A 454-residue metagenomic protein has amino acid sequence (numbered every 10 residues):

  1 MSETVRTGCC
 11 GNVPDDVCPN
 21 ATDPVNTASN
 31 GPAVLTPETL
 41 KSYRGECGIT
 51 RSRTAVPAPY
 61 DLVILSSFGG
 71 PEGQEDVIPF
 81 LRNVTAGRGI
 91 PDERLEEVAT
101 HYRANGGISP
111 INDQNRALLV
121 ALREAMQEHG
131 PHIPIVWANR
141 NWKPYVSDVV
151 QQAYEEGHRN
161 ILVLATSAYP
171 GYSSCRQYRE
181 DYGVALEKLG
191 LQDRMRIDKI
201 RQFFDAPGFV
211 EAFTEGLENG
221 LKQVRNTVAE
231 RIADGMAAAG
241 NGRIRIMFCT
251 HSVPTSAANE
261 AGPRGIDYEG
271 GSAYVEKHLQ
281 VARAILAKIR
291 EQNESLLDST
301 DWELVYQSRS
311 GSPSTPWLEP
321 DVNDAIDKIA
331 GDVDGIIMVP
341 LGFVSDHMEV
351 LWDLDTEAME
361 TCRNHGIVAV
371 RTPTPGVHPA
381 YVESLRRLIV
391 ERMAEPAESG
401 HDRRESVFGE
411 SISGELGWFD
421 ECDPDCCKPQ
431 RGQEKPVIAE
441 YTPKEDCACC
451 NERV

Functional and structural regions predicted by a protein language model:
S2-V454: Active-site-proximal alpha-helix that buttresses catalytic centers in soluble enzyme cores
